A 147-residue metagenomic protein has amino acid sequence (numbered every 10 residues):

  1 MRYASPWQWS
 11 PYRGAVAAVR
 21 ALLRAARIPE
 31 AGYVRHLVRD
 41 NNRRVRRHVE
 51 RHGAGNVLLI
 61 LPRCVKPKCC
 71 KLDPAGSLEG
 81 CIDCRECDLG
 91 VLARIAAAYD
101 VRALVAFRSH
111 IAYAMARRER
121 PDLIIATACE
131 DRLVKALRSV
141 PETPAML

Functional and structural regions predicted by a protein language model:
M1-L89: N-terminal, charge-rich interaction modules
E50-G53, A96-A97, A116-R118: Solvent-exposed alpha-helices and their adjacent loops that cap or buttress functional pockets in soluble metabolic
L61-P62, L104-S109, I125-C129: Short His-Asn-centered micro-motif
L72-D73, R117, A136-S139: Short amphipathic alpha-helical segments
A75-C81, A93-L104: Glycine-rich phosphate-binding "P-loop"
E79, A136-L147: A short, gly/pro- and small-residue-rich
L89, A112-A114, R132-L137: Short, well-ordered alpha-helical microsegments
R120-D122: Proline-aspartate-enriched helix->loop->beta-strand connector
